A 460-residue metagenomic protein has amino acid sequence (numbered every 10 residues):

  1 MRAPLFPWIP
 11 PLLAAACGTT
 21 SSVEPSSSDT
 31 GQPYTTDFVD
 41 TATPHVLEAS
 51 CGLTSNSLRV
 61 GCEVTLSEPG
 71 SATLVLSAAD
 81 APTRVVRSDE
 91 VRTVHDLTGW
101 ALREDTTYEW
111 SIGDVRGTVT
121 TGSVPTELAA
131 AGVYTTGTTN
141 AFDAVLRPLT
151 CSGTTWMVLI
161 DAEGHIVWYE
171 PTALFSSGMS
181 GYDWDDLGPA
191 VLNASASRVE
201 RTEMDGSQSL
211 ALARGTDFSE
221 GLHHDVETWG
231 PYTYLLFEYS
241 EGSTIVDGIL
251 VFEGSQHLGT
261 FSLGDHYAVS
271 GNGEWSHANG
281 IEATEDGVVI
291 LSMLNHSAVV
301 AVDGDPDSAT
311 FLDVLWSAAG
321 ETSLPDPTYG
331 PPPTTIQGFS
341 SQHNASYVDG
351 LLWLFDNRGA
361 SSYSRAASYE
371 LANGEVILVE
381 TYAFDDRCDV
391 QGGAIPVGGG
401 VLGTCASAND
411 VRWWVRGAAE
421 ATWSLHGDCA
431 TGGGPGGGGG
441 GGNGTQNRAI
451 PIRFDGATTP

Functional and structural regions predicted by a protein language model:
M1, L12-T43, P435: Ser/Thr-rich, Pro/Gly/Ala-heavy low-complexity intrinsically disordered linkers and tails of secreted extracellular
Y34, F38-S67: Extracellular ectodomain segments of secreted/surface proteins
H45-L58, R116-P460: Histidine-/acidic-rich catalytic cores in large beta-rich domains
T65-S71, S152: Short proline/glycine-enriched turn/loop motifs at strand-loop junctions of beta-rich domains
V75-T83: Extracellular low-complexity, O-glycosylation-prone stalks/linkers
T93-T98: Short S/T/G- and acidic-enriched coil/turn segments that sit immediately N-terminal to beta-strands in beta-sandwich
G99-T107: Surface-exposed, short loops/turns at beta-strand junctions within beta-sandwich domains
